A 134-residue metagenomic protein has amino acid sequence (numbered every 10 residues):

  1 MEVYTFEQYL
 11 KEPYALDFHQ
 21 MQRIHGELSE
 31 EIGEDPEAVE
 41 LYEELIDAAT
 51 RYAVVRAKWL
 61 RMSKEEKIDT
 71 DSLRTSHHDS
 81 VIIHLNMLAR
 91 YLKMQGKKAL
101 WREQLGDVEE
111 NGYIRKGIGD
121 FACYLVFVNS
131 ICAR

Functional and structural regions predicted by a protein language model:
M1-V3, M62-S63, I131-R134: Short intrinsically disordered terminal tails
V3, Y9-E12, I24-I46: Short, charge/polar-rich alpha-helical segments
F6, Y14, L28, T50-V54 (+4 more regions): Hydrophobic face of amphipathic alpha-helices
E12, D35, L45-I46, T50 (+5 more regions): Short, intrinsically disordered, low-complexity terminal segments
D17, L41, A48, V55 (+3 more regions): Amphipathic coiled-coil alpha-helices
Q22-H25, A49-A57, L85, L92: Extended amphipathic alpha-helical scaffold segments
E30-V39, K58-S72, M94-W101: Charged, low-complexity interaction regions
T75-R134: Amphipathic alpha-helical binding modules
